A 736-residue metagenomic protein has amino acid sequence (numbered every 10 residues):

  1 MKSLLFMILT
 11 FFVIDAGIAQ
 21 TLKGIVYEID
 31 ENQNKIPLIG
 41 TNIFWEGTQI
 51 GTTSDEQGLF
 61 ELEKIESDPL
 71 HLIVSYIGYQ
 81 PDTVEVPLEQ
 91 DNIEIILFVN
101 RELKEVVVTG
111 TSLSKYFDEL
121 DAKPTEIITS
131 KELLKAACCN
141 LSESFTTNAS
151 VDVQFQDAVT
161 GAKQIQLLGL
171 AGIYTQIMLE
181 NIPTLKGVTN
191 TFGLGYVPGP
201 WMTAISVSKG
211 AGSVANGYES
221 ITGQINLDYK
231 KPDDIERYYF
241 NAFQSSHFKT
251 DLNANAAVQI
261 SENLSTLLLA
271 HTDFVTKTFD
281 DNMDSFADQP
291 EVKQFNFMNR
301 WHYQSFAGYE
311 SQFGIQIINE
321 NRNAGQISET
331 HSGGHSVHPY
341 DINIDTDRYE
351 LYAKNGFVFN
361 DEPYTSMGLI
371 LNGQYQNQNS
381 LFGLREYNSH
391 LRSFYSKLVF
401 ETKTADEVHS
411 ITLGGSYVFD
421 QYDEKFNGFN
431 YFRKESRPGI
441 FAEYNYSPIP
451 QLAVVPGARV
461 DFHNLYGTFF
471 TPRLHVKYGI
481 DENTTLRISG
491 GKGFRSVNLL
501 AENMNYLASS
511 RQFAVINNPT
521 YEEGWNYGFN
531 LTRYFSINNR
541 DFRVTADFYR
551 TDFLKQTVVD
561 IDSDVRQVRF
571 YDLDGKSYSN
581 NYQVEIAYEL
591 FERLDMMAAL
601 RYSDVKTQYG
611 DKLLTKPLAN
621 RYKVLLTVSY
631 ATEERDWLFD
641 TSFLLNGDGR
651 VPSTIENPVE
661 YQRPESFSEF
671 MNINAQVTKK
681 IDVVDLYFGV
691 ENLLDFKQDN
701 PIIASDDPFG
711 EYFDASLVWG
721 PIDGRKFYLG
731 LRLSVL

Functional and structural regions predicted by a protein language model:
E31-N34, I39-E46, I73-Y79, E89-L134 (+2 more regions): Short, acidic, small-residue-rich periplasmic hinge/interaction motif at the N-terminus of Gram-negative outer-membrane
F60-E63, Q164, I182-K209, F297 (+1 more regions): Short acidic/polar hinge/loop motifs at secondary-structure boundaries that mediate gating or recognition
I93-I95, Y196-R237: A beta-strand signature from Gram-negative outer-membrane beta-barrel systems, especially the internal plug domain
S142-P183: Extracytoplasmic beta-strand/coil segments of soluble accessory domains associated with Gram-negative outer-membrane
F274-N296, H302-M367, G373-R392: Flexible loop and strand-edge segments within Gram-negative outer membrane beta-barrel domains
S366-S380, G479, R487, T520-D572 (+1 more regions): Membrane-embedded beta-barrel scaffold of Gram-negative outer-membrane proteins
S447-P450, F548-D552, D572-T654, R732-S734: Gram-negative outer-membrane beta-barrel transporters
M596, L645-T654, T678-L736: C-terminal beta-signal and adjacent terminal beta-strands/loops of Gram-negative outer-membrane beta-barrel proteins
